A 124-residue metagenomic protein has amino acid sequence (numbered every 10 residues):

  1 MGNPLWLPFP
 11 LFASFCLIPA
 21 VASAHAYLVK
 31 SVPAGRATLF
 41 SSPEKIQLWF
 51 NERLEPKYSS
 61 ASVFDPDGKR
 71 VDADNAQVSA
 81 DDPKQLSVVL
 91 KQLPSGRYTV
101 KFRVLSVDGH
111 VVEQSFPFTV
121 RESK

Functional and structural regions predicted by a protein language model:
M1-P10: Bacterial N-terminal signal peptides that target proteins for export
P19-V21: N-terminal signal peptide c-region/cleavage motif recognized by signal peptidases
S23-S42: N-terminal edge beta-strand
L39-S41, K45-E52, H110-K124: Extended, polar beta-sheet/loop recognition surfaces of beta-rich domains that mediate binding to diverse ligands
Q47, E52-D74: Short, surface-exposed alpha-helix to beta-strand junction/turn motifs within ectodomains of secreted and cell-envelope
D81-S87: Aromatic sugar-binding surface patches on proteins that engage polysaccharides or sugar-phosphate polymers
P94-V100: A glycine-anchored, Pro-Gly-centered beta-turn/N-cap motif
